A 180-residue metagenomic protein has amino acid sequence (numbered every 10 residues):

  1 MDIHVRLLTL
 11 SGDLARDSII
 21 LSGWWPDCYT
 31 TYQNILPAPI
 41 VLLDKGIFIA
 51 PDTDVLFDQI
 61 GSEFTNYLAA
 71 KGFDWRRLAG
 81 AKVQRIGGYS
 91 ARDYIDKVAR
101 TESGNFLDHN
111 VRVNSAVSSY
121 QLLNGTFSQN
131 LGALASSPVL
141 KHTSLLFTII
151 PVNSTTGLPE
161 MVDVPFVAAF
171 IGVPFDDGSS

Functional and structural regions predicted by a protein language model:
M1-S180: Flexible, low-complexity junctional segments that flank or bridge functional domains
